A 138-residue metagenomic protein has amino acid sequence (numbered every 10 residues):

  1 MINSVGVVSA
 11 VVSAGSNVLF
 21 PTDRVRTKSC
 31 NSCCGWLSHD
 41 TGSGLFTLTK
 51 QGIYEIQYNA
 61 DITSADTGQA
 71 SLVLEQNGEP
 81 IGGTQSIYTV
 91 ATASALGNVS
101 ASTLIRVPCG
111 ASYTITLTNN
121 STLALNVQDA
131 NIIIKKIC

Functional and structural regions predicted by a protein language model:
M1-C138: Extracellular jelly-roll beta-sandwich "head" domains, especially the C-terminal globular C1q domain
